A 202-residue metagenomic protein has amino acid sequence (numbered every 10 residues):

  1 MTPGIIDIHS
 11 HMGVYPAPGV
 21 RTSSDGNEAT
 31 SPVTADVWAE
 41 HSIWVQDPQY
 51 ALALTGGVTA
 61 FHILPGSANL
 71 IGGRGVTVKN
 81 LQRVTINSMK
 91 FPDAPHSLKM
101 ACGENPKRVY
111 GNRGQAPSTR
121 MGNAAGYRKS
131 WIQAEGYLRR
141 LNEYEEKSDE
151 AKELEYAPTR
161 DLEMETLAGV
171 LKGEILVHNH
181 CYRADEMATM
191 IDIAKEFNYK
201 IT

Functional and structural regions predicted by a protein language model:
M1-G56, F61-P65: Metal-associated gating/positioning segment near the N- to mid-region
Q46-Q49, L54-I201: Polyanionic/metal-chelating signatures
